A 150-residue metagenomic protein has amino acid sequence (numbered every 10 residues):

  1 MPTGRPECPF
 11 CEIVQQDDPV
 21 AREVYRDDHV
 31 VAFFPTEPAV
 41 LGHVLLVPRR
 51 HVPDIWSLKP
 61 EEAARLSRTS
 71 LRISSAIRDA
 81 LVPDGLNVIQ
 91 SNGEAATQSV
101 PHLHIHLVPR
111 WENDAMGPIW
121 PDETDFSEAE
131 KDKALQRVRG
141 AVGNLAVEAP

Functional and structural regions predicted by a protein language model:
M1-P150: HIT superfamily nucleotide-processing domains
